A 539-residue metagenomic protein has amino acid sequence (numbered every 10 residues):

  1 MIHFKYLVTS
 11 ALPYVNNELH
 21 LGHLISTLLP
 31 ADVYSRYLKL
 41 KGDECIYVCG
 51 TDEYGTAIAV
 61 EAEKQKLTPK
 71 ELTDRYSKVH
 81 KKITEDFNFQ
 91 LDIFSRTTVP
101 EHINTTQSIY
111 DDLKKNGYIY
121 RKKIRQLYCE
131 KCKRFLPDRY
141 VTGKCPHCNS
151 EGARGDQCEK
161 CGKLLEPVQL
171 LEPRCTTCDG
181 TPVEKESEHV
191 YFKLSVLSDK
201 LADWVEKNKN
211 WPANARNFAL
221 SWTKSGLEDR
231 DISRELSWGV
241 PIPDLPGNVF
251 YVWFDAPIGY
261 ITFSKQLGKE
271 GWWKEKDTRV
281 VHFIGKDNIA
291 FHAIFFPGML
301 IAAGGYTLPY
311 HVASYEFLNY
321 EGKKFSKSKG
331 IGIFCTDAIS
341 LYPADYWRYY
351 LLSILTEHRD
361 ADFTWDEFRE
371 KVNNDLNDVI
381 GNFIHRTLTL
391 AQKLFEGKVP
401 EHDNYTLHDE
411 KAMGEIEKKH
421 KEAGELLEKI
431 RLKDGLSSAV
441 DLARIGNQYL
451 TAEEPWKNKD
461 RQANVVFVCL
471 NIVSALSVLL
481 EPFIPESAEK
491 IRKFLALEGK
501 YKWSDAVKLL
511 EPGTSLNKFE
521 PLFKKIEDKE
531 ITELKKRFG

Functional and structural regions predicted by a protein language model:
M1-K5, G50, K122-C132, G143-G162 (+4 more regions): Basic, alpha-helical terminal appendages of large translation-related enzymes
I2-G42, I46-C49, E101-T105, L171-K393 (+1 more regions): Structured secondary-structure scaffolds
I2-W204: N-terminal, positively charged nucleic-acid-binding surface of large information/translation enzymes
V33, E71-K82, V379-R386, K418 (+2 more regions): A non-catalytic, amphipathic alpha-helix used as a structural packing/dimerization or gating element in enzyme scaffolds
Y54, I331, A361, E415-K419 (+1 more regions): N-terminal alpha-helical segment
T105-D112, A256-G259, V379-L390, E415 (+4 more regions): Alpha-helical scaffold segments in carbohydrate-active enzymes
K114-R121, G304-Y306, L388-V399: Proline-centered turn/helix-capping motifs that create local helix->coil transitions or kinks
I289, I354, H358, T364-E367 (+2 more regions): Active-site-proximal binding-pocket segments
